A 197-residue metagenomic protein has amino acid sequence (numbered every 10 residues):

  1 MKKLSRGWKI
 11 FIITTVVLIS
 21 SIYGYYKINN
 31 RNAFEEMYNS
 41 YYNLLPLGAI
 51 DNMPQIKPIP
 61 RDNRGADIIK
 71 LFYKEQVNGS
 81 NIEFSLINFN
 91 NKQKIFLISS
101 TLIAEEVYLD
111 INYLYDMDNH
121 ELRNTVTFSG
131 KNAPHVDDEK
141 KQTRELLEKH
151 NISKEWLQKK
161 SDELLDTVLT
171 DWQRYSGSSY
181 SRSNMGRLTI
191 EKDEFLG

Functional and structural regions predicted by a protein language model:
M1-G7: Short, Lys/Arg-rich N-terminal segment immediately upstream of the first membrane anchor
K9-Y25: Hydrophobic membrane-insertion alpha-helices, especially the h-region of bacterial N-terminal signal peptides
S21-E106: N-terminal export/targeting and maturation segments
K74-G197: Extracytoplasmic electrostatic interaction patches
